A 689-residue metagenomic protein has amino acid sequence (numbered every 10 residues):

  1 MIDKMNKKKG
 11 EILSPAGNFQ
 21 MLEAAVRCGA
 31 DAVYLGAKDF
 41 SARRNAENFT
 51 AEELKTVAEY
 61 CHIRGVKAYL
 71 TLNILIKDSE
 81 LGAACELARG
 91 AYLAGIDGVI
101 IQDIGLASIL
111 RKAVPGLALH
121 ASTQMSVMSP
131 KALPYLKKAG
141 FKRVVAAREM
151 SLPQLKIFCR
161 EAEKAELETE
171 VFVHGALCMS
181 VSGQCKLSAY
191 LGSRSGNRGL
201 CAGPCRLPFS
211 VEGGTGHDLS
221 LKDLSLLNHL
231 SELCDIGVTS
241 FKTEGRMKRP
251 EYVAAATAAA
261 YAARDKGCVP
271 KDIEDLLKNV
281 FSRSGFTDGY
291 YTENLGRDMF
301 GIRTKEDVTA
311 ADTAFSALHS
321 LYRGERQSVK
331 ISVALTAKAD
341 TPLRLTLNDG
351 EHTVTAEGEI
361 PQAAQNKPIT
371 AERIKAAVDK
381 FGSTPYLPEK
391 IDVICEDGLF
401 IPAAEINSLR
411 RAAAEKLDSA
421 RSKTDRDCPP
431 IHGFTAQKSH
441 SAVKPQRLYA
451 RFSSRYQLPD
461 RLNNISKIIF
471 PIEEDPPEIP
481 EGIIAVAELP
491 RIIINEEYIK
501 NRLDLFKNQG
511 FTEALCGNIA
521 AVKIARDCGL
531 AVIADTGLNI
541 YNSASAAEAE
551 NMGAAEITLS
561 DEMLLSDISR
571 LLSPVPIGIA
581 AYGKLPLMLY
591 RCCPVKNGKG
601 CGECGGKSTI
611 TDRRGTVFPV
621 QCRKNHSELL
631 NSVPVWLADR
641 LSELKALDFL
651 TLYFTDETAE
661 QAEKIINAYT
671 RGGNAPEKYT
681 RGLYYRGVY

Functional and structural regions predicted by a protein language model:
I2-V127, K131, V145-A146, M150-S240 (+2 more regions): Active-site pocket-lining/capping segments in soluble small-molecule metabolic enzymes
K142: Long, basic N-terminal domains or extensions that often function in RNA/ssDNA interaction or organelle/cellular
